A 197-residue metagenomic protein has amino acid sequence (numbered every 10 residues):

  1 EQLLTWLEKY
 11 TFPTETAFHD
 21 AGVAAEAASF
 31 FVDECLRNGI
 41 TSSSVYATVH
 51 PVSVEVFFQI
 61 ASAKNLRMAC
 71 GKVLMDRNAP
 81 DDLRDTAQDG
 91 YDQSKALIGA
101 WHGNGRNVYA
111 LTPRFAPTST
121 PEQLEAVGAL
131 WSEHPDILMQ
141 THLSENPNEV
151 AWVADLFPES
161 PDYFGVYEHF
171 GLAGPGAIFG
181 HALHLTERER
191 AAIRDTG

Functional and structural regions predicted by a protein language model:
E1-L7, D155-S160: Short, flexible, mixed-charge acidic loops at enzyme active sites
Q2-L66, G90-N104: Alpha-helical scaffold segments that flank or form the walls of functional sites
V52-L183, R188-R190: Metal-coordinating catalytic core of metallo-dependent amide/deamination hydrolases
I193-G197: Short, intrinsically disordered, charge-balanced linker/junction segments flanking boundaries in proteins
